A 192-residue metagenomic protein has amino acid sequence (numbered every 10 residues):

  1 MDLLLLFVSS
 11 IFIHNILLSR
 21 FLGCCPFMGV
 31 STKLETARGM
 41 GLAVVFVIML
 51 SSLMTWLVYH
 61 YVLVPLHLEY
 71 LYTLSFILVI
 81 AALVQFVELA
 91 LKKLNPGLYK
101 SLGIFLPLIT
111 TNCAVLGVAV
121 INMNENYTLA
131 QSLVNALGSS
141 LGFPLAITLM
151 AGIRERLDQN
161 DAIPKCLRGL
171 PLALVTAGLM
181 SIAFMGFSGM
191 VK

Functional and structural regions predicted by a protein language model:
M1-L5, L57-Y70, V120-L133, G189-K192: Helix-coil boundary and interhelical linker segments in multi-pass alpha-helical membrane proteins
L3-L18, L66-A82, V134-A146: Structural signature of hydrophobic alpha-helical transmembrane segments
L6, V44, M49-L53, I77-E88 (+3 more regions): Hydrophobic core segments of alpha-helical transmembrane domains in multi-pass membrane transport and ion-translocation
V8-A43: Juxtamembrane transmembrane-helix termini in multi-pass membrane transport proteins
F21-G29, E88-L94, I104-L108, C113-N126: Generic transmembrane alpha-helix signature in multi-pass membrane proteins, especially transporters/channels
E35-F46, Y70-F76, L98-I109, K165-P171: Cytoplasmic-side transmembrane-helix entry/capping segments in multi-pass membrane proteins
H60-G103: Ordered, amphipathic secondary-structure segments that act as subunit-interaction surfaces in large macromolecular
E155-L174: Interfacial loop-to-transmembrane junctions
